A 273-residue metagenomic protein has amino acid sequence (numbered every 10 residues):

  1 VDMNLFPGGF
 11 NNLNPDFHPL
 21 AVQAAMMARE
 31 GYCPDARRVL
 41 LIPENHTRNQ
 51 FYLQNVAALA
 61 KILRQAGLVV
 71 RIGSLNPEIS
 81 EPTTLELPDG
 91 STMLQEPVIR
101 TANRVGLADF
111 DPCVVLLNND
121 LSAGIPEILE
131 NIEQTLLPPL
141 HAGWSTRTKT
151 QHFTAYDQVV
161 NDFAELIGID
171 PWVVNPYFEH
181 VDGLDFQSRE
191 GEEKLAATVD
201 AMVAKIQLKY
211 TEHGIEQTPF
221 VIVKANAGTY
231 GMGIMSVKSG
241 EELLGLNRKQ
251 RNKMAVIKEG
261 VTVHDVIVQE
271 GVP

Functional and structural regions predicted by a protein language model:
V1-P82, E86, E192-E193, A201 (+3 more regions): ATP-dependent carboxylate activation and anion-phosphoryl transfer catalytic cores that bind Mg-ATP to form
R38, P112-V114: Structural motif
H46-F51, L121-G124, A142-S145: Short acidic, S/G/P-rich loop/turn micro-motifs used as interaction or catalytic elements
A58-S74, N131-G143, N161-G168: Structural alpha-beta junctions
T83-L85, G124-N131: Short loop/helix-cap segments at secondary-structure boundaries that form the rim of catalytic
G90-F110, E130-E133, G143-E270: Active-site nucleotide/adenylate-binding loops and adjacent lid/helix of ATP-dependent enzymes
L116-L117, Q269: Redox-cofactor binding/interface segments in oxidoreductases and associated redox assembly factors
L117-N119, A225: Short, well-ordered coil/turn residues at beta-beta hairpins and beta-strand->alpha-helix junctions within
